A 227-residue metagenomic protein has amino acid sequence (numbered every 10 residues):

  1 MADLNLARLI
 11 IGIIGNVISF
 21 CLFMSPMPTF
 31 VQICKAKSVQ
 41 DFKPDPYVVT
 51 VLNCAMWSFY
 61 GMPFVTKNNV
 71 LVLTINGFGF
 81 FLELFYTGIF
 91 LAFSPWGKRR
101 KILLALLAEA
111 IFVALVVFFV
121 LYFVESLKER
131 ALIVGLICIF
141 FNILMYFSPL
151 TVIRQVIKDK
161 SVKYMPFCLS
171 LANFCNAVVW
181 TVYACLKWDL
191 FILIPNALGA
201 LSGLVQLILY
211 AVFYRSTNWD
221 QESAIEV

Functional and structural regions predicted by a protein language model:
M1-V227: Alpha-helical membrane-protein topology signature
